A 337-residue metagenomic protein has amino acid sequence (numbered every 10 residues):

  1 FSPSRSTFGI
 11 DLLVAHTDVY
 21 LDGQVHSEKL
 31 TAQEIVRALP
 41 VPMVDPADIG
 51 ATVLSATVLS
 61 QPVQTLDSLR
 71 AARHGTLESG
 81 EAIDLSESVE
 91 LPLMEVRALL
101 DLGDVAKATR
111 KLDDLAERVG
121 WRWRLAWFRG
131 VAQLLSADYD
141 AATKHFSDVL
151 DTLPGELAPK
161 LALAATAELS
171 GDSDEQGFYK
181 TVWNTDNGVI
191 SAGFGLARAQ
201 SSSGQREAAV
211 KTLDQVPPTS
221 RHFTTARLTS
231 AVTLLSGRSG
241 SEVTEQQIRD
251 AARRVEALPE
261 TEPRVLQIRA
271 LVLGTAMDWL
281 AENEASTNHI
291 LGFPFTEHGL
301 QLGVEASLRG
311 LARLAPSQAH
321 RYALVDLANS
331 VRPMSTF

Functional and structural regions predicted by a protein language model:
S2-E95: Regulatory extensions appended to serine/threonine kinase catalytic cores
A72-G80, A106-D114, D140-D148, D172-V182 (+3 more regions): Alpha-helical repeat scaffolds
L93-M94, R124-F128, A158-A162, I190-L196 (+2 more regions): Alpha-solenoid helical repeat scaffolds
L102, S136, L169-S170, S203 (+1 more regions): Structural motif corresponding to the intra-repeat A-B loop/turn of tetratricopeptide repeats
P259-F337: C-terminal non-catalytic interaction modules
